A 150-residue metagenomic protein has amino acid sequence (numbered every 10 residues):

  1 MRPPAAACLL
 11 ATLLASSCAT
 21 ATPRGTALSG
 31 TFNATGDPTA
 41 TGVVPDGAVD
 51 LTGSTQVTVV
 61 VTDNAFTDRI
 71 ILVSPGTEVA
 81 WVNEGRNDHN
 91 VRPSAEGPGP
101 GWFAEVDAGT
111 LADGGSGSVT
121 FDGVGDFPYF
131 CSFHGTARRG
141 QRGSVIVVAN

Functional and structural regions predicted by a protein language model:
M1-S16: Sec-dependent bacterial lipoprotein signal peptides
C18-N150: Extracytoplasmic copper-binding redox domains, predominantly the cupredoxin/blue-copper superfamily
